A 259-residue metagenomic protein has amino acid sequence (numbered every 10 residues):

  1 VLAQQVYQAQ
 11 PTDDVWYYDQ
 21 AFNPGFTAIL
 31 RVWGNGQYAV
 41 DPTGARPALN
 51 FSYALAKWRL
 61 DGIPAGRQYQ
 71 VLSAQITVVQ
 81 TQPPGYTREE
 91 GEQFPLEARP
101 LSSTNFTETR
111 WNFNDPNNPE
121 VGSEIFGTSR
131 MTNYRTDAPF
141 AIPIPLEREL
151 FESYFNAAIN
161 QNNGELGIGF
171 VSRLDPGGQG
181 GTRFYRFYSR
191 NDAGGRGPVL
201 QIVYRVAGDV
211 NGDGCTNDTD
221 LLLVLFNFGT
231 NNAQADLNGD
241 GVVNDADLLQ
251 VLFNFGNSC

Functional and structural regions predicted by a protein language model:
V1-F22, Q201-C215, T219, F226: Boundary/junction segments of secreted and surface-exposed precursor proteins
Q5-Q10, E152-R205: Proprotein-processing/basic-patch segments
Y7, Q82-N160: Beta-strand-rich interaction/scaffold domains
Y17-P83, G195, Y204: A short beta-strand-loop element at or near the start of a globular domain
F51-K57, V71-S73, G91-P95, P139-A141 (+2 more regions): Extracellular structured ligand-interaction cores
W58, L72-I76, A98, I144 (+5 more regions): Residue-level detector of buried hydrophobic side-chain packing in well-ordered secondary-structure elements
G62-P64, T81-P84, S102-T107, E149-L150 (+4 more regions): Acidic glycine-/aspartate-rich tracts in secreted/extracellular proteins
V210-N231, D240-C259: Alpha-helical segments with a strong preference for the paired helices of cellulosomal dockerin domains
